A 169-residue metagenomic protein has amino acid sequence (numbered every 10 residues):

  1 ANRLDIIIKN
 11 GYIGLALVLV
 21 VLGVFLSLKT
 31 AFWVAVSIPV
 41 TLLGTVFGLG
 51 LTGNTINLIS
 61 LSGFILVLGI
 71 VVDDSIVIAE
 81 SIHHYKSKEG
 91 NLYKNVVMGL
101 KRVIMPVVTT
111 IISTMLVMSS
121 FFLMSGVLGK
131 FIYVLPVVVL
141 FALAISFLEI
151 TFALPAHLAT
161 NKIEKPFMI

Functional and structural regions predicted by a protein language model:
A1-L19, S120: Juxtamembrane "pre-transmembrane" interface segments
R3, A35, P39, G48 (+5 more regions): Residue-level signature of catalytic and energy-coupling elements of molecular machines, predominantly ATP/GTP-dependent
L4-D5, A79, H84-T109: Helix-loop junctions and hydrophobic alpha-helical segments within the transmembrane domains of large membrane
L4-Y12, V36, S60-F64, L100 (+3 more regions): Internal alpha-helical transmembrane segments of multi-pass membrane proteins, especially GPCRs
N10-L15, I38-L43, I111-M115: Hydrophobic alpha-helical transmembrane bundles that constitute the permease/transmembrane domains of multi-pass
A16, V20-A79, H83: Hydrophobic transmembrane alpha-helices and their membrane-interface caps in long multi-pass transport proteins
V20-F25, G44-I59, V108-A159: Hydrophobic, glycine/alanine-rich multi-pass transmembrane helices and their short helix-loop junctions in large
K88, Y93-V97, V127, T151-I169: Interfacial helix-loop-helix hairpins and adjacent transmembrane helices of multi-pass alpha-helical membrane proteins
